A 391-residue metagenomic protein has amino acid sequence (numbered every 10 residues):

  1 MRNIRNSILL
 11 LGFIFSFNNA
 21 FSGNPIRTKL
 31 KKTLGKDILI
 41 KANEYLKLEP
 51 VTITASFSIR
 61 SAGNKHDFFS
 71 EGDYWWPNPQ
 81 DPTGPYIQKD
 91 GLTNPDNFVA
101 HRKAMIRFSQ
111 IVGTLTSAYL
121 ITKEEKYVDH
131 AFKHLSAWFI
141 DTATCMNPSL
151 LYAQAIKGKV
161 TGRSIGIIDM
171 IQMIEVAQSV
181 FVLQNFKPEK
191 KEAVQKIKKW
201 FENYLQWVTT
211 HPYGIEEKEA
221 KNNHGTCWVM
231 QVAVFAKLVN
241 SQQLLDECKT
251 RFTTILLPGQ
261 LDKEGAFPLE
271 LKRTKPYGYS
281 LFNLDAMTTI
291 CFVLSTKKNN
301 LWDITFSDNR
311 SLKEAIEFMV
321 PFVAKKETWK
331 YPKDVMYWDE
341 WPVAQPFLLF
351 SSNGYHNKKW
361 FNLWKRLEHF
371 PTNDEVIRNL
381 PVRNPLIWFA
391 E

Functional and structural regions predicted by a protein language model:
M1-G23: Bacterial Sec-dependent N-terminal signal peptides
N18-E217, T250-T253, V293-K298, D303-E391: Extracellular glycan-targeting catalytic surfaces
I111-I121, W228-A236, T288: Alpha-helical scaffold elements that line and support the substrate/ligand-binding pocket of soluble hydrolases
S164, A220, K275: Conserved short-loop catalytic and cofactor-binding motifs
D169, G225-T226, S280: An alpha-helical repeat/solenoid feature that recognizes helix-turn-helix modules
Y204-W207, H211-A236, Q242: Loop-centered beta-sheet repeat module
V234-E327: Long, repeat-rich segments with strong aromatic
